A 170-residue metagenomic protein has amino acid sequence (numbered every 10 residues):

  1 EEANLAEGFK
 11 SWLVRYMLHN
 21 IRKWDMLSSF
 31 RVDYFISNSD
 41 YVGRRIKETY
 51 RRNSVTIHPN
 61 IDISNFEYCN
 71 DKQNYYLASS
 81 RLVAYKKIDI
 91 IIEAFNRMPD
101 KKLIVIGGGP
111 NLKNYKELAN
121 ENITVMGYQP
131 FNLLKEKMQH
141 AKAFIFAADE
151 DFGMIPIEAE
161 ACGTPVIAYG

Functional and structural regions predicted by a protein language model:
N4-F35: Membrane-proximal helix-turn-helix segments that form the acceptor-binding/catalytic region of lipid-linked
S37-S39, P59, Y169: Replace "coordinates the UDP/GDP/TDP-sugar" with "coordinates nucleotide-activated sugar donors
R44, E48-V55, N60-N74, L133: Acidic anion/phosphate-binding donor-loop and adjacent secondary structure in glycosyltransferase catalytic cores
C69-K86, I92-R97, I104: Conserved donor-binding/catalytic core segment of Leloir-type glycosyltransferases
S79-V83, G109, Q129: Short donor-sugar binding/catalytic loops of nucleotide-sugar-dependent glycosyltransferases, especially enzymes
K113-K135: Nucleotide-activated donor-binding/catalytic signature segment of Leloir-type glycosyltransferases, i.e., the conserved
Q139-D151, A161-P165: Acidic donor-binding loop of glycosyltransferase active sites
G153-I157: Short glycine/serine-rich donor-binding loops of glycosyltransferases
